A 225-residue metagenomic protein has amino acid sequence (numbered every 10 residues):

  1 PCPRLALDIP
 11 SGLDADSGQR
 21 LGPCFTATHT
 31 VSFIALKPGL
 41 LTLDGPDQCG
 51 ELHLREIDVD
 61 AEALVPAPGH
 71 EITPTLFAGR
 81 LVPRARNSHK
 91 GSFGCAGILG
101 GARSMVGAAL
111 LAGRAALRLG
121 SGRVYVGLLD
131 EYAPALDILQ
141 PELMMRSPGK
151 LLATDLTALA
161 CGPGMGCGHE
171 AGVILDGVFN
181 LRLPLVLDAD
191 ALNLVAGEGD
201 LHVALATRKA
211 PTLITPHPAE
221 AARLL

Functional and structural regions predicted by a protein language model:
P1-L41: Glycine/threonine-rich beta-strand-loop-alpha-helix active-site module that forms ligand/phosphate-binding
H29, L40-A189, N193-L225: Small-residue (G/A/S/T)-rich helix-start motifs and N-terminal tracts that mark the onset
